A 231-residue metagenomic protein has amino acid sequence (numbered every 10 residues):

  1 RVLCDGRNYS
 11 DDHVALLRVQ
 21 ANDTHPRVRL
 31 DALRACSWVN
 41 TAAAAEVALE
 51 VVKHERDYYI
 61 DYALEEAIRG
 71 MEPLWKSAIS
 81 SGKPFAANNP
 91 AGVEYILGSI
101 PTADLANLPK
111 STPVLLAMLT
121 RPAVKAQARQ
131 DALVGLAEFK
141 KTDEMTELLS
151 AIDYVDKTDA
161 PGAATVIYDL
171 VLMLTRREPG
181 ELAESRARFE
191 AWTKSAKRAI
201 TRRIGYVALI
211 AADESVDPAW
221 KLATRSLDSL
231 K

Functional and structural regions predicted by a protein language model:
R1-K231: Long, ordered, helix-rich scaffold segments
